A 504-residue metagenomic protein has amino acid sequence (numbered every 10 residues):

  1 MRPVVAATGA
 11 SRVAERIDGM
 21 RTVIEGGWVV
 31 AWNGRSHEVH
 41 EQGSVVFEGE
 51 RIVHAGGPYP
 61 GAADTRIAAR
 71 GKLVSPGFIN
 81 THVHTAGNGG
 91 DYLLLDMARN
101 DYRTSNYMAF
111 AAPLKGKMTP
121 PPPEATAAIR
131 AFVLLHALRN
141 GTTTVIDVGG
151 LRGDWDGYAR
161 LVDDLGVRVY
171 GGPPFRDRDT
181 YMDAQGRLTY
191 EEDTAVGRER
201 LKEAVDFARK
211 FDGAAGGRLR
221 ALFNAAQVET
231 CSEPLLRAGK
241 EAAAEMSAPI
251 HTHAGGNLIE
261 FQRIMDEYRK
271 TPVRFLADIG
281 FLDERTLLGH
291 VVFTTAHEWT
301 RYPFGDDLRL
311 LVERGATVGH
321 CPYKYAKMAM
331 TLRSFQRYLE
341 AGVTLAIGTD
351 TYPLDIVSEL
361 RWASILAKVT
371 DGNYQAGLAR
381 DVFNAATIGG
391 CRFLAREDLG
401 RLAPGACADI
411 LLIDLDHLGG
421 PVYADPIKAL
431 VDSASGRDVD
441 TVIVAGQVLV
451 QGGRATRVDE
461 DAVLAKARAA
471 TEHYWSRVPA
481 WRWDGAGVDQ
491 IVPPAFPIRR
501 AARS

Functional and structural regions predicted by a protein language model:
M1-G61, R70-V74, P493-I498, A502: N-terminal metal-binding scaffold of metallo-dependent hydrolase/deaminase domains
R21-G26, P60-S105, A131, L135-R139: Replace "His-x-His-based motif
V30-Q42, A55, Y302, M328-A329 (+2 more regions): Acidic, glycine-enriched loop/beta-strand segments at the rims of small-molecule binding/catalytic pockets
Y92-T126, R178-A195, L258-T286, E298 (+2 more regions): Active-site gating loops and adjacent loop-to-helix segments of metal-dependent hydrolytic enzymes
L93-R168, R200-A214, R468-A470, S476: Alpha-helical scaffold segments that flank or form the walls of functional sites
A159-E298: Metal-coordinating catalytic core of metallo-dependent amide/deamination hydrolases
D278-R285, R333-H417, D432-S435: His/Asp/Glu-enriched, well-ordered alpha-helical/loop segment that forms or immediately abuts the divalent-metal
A408-L464: C-terminal cap of metal-dependent C-N hydrolases
